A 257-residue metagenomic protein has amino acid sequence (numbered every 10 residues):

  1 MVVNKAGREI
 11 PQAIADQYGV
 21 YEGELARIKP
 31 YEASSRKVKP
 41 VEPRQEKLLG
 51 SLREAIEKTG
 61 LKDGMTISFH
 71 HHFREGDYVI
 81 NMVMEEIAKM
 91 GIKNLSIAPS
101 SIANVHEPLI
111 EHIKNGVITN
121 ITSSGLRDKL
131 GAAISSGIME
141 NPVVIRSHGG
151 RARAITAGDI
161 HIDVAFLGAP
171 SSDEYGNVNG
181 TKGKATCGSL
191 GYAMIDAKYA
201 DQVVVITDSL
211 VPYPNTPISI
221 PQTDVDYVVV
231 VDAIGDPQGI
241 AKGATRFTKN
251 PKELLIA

Functional and structural regions predicted by a protein language model:
M1-A257: Conserved alpha/beta enzyme-core scaffold
